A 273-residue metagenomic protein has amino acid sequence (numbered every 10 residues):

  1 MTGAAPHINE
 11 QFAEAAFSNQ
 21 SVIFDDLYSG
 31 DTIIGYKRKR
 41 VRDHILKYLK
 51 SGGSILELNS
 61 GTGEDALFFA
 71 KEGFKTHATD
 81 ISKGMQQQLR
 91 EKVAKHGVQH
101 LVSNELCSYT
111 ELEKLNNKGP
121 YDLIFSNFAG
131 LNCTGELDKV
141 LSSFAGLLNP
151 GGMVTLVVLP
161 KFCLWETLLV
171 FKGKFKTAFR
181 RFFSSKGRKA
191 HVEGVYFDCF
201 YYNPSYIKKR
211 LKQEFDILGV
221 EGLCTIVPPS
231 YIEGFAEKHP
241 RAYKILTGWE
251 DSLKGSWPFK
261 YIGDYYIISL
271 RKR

Functional and structural regions predicted by a protein language model:
M1-K50, E64, F68: Conserved class I S-adenosyl-L-methionine
T62-L112: Class I SAM-dependent methyltransferase SAM/SAH-binding core
K114-I124: A short acidic, Gly/Pro-enriched loop at the edge of an enzyme's catalytic core that lines a small-molecule cofactor
L123-E136: A short SAM/SAH-binding and catalytic strip from SAM-dependent methyltransferases
D138-M153: A short glycine-rich, Lys/Arg-flanked "PGG" loop and its adjoining helix->strand segment in the class I
M153-S184: Conserved class I S-adenosyl-L-methionine
A190-Y206: Acceptor-substrate binding/catalytic loop of class I
K209, L218-R273: A C-terminal cap/extension of S-adenosyl-L-methionine-dependent methyltransferases that defines the acceptor-substrate
